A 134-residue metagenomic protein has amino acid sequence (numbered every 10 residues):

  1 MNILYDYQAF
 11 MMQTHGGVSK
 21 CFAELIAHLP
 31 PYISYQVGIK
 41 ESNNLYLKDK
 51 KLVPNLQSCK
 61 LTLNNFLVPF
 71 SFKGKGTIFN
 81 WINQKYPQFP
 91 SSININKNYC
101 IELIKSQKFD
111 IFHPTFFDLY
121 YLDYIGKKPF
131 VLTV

Functional and structural regions predicted by a protein language model:
M1-V134: Carbohydrate transferase catalytic cores enriched for Leloir-type hexosyltransferases
